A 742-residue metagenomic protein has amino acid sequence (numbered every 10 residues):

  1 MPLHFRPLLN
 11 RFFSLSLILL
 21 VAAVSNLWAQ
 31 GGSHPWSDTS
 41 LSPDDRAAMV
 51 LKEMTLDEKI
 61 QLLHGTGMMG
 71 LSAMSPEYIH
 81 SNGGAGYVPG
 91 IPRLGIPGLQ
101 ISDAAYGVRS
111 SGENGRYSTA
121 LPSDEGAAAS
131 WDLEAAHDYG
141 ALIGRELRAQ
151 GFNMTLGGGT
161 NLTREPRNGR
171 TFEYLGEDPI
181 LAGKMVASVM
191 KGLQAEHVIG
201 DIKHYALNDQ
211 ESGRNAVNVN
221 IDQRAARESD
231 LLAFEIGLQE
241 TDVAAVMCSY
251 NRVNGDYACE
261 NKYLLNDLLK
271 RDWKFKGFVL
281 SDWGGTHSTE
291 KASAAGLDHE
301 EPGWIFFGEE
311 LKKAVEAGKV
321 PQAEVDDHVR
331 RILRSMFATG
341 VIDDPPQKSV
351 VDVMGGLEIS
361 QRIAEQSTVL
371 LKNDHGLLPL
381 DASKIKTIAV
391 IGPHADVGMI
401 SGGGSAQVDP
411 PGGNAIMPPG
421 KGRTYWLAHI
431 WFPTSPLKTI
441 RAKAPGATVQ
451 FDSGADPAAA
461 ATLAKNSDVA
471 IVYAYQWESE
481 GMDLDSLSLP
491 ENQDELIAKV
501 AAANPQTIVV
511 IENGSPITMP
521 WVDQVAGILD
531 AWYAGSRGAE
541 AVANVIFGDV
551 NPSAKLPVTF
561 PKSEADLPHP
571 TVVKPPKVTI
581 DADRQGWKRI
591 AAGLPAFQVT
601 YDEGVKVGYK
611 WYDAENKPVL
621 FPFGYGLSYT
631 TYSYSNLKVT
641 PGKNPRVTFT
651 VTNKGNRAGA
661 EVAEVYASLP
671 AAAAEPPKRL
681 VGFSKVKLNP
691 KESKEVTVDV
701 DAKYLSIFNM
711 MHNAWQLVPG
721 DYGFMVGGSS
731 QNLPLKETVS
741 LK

Functional and structural regions predicted by a protein language model:
P2, S25-N26, S467: Compositionally biased non-globular segments, especially hydrophobic aliphatic-rich helices of signal peptides
P2-S16: Bacterial N-terminal signal peptides that target proteins for export
L3-H4, L19, T39, K52: Helix-centric, low-specificity signal for extended rod-like, repetitive segments
N10-R11, A22, Y117, E692: N-terminal leader/targeting segments
S14-N26: Bacterial N-terminal signal peptides
A29-M710, A714-Q731: Glycoside hydrolase catalytic-domain context in secreted enzymes
N732-K742: Short beta-strand elements
